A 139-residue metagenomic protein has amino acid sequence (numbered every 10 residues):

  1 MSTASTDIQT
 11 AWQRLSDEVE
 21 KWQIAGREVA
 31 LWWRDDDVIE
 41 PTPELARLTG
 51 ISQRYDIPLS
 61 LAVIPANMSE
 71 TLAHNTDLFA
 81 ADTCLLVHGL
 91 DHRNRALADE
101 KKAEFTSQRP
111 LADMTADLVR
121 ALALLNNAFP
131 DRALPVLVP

Functional and structural regions predicted by a protein language model:
T6-C84: Active-site beta->alpha N-cap acidic-glycine motif
P58-P139: Metal-dependent polysaccharide deacetylase catalytic core of the NodB/CE4 family, i.e., the active-site-bearing domain
